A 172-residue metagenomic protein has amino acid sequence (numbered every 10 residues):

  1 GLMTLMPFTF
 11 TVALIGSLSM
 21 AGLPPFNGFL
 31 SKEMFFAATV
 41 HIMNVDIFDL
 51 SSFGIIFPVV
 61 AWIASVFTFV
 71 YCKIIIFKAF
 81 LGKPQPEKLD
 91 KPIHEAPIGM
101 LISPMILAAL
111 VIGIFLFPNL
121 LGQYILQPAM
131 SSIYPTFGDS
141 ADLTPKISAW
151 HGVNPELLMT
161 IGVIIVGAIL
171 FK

Functional and structural regions predicted by a protein language model:
G1-N27, F36-M43, S51-A64, L89-G113: Interfacial and helix-entry/exit segments of alpha-helical transmembrane bundles in multi-pass inner-membrane proteins
I15-K32, P118-M130: Extracellular/periplasmic helix-exit of transmembrane alpha-helices
G28, I76, F115: Divalent metal-coordination and catalytic microenvironments
E33-A37, V70-K78, N119-Y124, K172: Short helix-terminus and kink motifs of transmembrane alpha helices, predominantly at the cytoplasmic interface
M34-F48, L120-H151: Membrane-interfacial helical/loop segments at transmembrane boundaries in membrane proteins
G54-P92, T160-K172: Predominantly late transmembrane helices and immediately cytosolic-facing juxtamembrane segments
L81, P86-E87, K91-M100, G113-T136: Membrane-embedded and interfacial regions of multi-pass energy-transducing membrane proteins
L101-L116, I147-K172: Glycine- and aromatic-enriched alpha-helical transmembrane segments of multi-pass membrane proteins
